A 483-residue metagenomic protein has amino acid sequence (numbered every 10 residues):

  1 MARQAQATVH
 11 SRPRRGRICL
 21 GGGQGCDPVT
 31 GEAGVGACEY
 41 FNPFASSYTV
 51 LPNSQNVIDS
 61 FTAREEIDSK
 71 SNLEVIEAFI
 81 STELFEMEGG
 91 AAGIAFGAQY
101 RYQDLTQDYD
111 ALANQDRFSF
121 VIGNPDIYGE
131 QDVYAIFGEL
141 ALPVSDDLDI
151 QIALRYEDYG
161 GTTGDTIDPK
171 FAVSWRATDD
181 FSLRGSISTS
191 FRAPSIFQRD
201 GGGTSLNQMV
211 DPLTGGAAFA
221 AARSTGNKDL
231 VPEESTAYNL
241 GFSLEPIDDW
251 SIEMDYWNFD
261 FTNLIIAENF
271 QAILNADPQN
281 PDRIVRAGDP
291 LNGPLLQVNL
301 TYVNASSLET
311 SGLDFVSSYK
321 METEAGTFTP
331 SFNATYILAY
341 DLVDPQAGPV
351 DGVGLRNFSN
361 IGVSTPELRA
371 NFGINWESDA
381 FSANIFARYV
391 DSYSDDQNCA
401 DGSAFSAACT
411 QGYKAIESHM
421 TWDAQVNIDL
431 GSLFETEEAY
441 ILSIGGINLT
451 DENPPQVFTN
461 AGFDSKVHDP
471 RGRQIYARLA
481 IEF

Functional and structural regions predicted by a protein language model:
M1, I94-Y100, I127-R176, S235: Surface-exposed extracellular loop regions of Gram-negative outer-membrane beta-barrel proteins
M1-Q4, L84, Y100-T106, L154-G160 (+10 more regions): Transmembrane beta-strands of outer-membrane beta-barrel pores
M1-R3, A92-F96, I150-I152, P169 (+11 more regions): Transmembrane beta-strands of outer-membrane beta-barrel proteins
M1-V133, R192-D229, D255-S311, R356-G362: Surface-exposed, low-complexity loop segments enriched in small/polar and acidic residues
N72-A78, Y134-L140, I167-V173, G226 (+6 more regions): Hydrophobic, lipid-facing positions within transmembrane beta-strands of outer-membrane proteins
F85-G93, V144-L148, D180, D248-S251 (+5 more regions): Short loop/turn motifs that connect adjacent beta-strands in outer-membrane beta-barrel proteins
W257-C399: Gram-negative outer-membrane beta-barrel transporters
L338-A339, A387-D401, I428-F483: C-terminal beta-signal and adjacent terminal beta-strands/loops of Gram-negative outer-membrane beta-barrel proteins
